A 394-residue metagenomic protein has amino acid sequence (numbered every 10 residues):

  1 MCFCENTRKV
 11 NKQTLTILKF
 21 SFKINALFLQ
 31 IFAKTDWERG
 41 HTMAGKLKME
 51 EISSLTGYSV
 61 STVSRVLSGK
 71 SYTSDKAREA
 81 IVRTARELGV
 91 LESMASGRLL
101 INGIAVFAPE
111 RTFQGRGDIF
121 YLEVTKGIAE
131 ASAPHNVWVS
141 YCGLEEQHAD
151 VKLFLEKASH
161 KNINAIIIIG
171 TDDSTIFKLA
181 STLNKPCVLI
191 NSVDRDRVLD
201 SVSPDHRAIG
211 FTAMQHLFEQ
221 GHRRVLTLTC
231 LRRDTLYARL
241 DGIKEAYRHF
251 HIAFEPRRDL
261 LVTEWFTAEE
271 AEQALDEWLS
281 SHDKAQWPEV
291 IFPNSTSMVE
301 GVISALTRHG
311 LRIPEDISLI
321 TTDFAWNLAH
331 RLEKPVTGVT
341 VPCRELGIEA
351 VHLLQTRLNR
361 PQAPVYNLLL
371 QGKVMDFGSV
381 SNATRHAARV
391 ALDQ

Functional and structural regions predicted by a protein language model:
C2, T7, N11, S280-Q394: Flexible loop/turn connectors
F3-L100: N-terminal helix-turn-helix DNA-binding module of bacterial transcription factors
W37, T42, L88-F154: Amphipathic helical "hinge" segments at domain boundaries
E110-E123, Y141-A149, V202-T212, L228-E277 (+4 more regions): Hinge/beta->alpha junction and helix N-cap segments in small-molecule ligand-binding domains
A149-I163, E270-Q286: Short, well-structured alpha-helical segments in soluble
N162-G170, R224-C230, A285-S295, S318-I320: Periplasmic-binding protein-like
I169-T212, S297, D323-V336: Flexible loop/hinge segments that line or gate small-molecule binding clefts
